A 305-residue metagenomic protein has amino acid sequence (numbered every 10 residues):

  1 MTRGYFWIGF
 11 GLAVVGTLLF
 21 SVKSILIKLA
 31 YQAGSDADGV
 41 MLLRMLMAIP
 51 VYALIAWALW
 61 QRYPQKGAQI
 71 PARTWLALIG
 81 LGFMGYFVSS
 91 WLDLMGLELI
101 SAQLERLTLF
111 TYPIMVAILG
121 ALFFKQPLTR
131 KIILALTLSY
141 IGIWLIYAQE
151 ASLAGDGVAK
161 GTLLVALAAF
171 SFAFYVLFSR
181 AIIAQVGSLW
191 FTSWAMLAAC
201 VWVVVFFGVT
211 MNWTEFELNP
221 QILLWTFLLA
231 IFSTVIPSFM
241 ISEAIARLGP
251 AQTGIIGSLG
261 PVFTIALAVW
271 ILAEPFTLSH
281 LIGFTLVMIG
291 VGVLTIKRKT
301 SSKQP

Functional and structural regions predicted by a protein language model:
M1-L43, F83, A154-A181, V201 (+1 more regions): Glycine-/small-residue-enriched transmembrane alpha-helix faces in small-molecule transporters and effluxers
G4-F10, G34-L42, Q69-W75, A148-S171 (+2 more regions): Juxtamembrane helix-entry segments on the extracytoplasmic side of multipass membrane proteins
T17, L43, Q103-T111, F178-V201 (+1 more regions): Helix-helix packing/entry segments at the starts of transmembrane helices
L19, S24, A53-L109, L145 (+1 more regions): Specific transmembrane alpha-helical segments of multi-pass solute transporters/efflux pumps, especially DMT/EamA
A30, V40, R44, G96 (+7 more regions): Hydrophobic/aromatic residues within transmembrane alpha-helices of multi-pass small-molecule transporters
Q32-F87, M115-V116, F170-F178, T192-M211 (+4 more regions): Transmembrane alpha-helices of multi-pass small-molecule transport proteins
G39-P50, S90-P127, I132, A168 (+1 more regions): Specific alpha-helical transmembrane segments that line the substrate/conduction pathway and gating interfaces
Y52, L119, L128-E150, V203 (+3 more regions): Hydrophobic transmembrane alpha-helices of multi-pass small-molecule transport proteins
